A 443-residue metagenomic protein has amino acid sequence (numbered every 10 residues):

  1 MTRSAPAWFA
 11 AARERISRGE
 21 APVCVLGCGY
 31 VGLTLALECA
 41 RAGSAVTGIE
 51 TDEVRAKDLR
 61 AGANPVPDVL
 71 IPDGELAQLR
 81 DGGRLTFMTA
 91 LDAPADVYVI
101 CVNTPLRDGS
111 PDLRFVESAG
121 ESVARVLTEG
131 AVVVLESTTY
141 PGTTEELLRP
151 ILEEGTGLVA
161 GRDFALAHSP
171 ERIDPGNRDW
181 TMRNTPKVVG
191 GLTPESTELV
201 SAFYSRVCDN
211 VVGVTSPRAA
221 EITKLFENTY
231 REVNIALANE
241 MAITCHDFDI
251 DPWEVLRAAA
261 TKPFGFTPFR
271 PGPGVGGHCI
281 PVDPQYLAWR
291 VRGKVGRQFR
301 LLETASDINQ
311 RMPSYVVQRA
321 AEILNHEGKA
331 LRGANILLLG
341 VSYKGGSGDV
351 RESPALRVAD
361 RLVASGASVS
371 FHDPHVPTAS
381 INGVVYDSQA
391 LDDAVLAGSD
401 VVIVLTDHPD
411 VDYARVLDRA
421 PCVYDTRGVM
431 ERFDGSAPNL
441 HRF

Functional and structural regions predicted by a protein language model:
T2-F443: Structural/interface elements that position substrates and couple domains in central-metabolism enzymes
